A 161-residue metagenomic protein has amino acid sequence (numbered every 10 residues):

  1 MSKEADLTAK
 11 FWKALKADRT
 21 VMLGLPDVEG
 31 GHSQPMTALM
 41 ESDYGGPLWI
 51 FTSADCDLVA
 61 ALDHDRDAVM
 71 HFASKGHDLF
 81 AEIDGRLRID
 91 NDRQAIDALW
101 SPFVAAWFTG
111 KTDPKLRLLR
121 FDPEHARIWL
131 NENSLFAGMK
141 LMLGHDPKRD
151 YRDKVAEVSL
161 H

Functional and structural regions predicted by a protein language model:
M1-T20, S159-H161: N-terminal leader/targeting segments and the immediate start of mature chains
K13-E29, A68-F72: A short, Trp-centered hydrophobic/proline-enriched beta-strand micro-motif
E29-T37: A positional/architectural concept
M36-E41, S74-G76: Short, charge-patterned binding micro-sites
Y44-W49: Short active-site oxyanion
F51-S53, A73: Short His-Asn-centered micro-motif
L58-H125: Short, structured beta-strand-loop surface elements
P114-H161: C-terminal edge-of-domain segments
